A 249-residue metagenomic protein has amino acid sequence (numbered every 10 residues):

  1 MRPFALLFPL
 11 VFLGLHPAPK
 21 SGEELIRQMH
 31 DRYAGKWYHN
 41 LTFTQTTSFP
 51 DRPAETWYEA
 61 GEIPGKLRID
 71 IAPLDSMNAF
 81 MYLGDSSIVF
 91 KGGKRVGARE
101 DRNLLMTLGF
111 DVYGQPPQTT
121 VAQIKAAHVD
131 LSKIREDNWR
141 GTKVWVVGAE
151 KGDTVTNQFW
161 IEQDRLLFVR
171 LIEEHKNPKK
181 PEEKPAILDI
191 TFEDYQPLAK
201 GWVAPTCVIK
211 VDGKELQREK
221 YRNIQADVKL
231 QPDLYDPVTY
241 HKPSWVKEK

Functional and structural regions predicted by a protein language model:
A5-P17: Hydrophobic h-region of N-terminal signal peptides that target proteins for export in Gram-negative bacteria
L6, L131-S132, D189: Short hydrophobic "helix-edge" motifs at membrane interfaces and signal-peptide entry regions
P17-Q28, W37, I88-V155, P178-K184 (+1 more regions): Flexible, processing/modification-adjacent segments and terminal tails in exported/periplasmic/extracellular proteins
A18-K94, H128-S132: N-terminal mature ectodomain segment of secretory-pathway/periplasmic proteins
Q45-T47, T56, K66-R68, L74-S76 (+4 more regions): Intrinsically disordered, low-complexity segments enriched in polar/charged residues with Gly/Pro, especially when
T56-A60, A79-G84, V96-T107, I161 (+3 more regions): Short amphipathic beta-strand/extended segments with alternating polar/hydrophobic composition
L74, N138-V238: Gly/Pro-enriched, hydrophobic low-complexity segments that function as extracytoplasmic propeptides/linkers
